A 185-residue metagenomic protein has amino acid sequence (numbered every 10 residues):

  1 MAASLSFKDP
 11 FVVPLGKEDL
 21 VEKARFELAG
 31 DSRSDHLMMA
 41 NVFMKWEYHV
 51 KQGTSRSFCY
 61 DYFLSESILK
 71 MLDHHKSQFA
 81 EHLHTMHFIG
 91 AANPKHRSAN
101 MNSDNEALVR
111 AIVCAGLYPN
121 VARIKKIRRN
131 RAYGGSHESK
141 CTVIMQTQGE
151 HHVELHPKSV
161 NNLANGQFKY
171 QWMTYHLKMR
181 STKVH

Functional and structural regions predicted by a protein language model:
M1-H185: Second RecA-like catalytic domain
